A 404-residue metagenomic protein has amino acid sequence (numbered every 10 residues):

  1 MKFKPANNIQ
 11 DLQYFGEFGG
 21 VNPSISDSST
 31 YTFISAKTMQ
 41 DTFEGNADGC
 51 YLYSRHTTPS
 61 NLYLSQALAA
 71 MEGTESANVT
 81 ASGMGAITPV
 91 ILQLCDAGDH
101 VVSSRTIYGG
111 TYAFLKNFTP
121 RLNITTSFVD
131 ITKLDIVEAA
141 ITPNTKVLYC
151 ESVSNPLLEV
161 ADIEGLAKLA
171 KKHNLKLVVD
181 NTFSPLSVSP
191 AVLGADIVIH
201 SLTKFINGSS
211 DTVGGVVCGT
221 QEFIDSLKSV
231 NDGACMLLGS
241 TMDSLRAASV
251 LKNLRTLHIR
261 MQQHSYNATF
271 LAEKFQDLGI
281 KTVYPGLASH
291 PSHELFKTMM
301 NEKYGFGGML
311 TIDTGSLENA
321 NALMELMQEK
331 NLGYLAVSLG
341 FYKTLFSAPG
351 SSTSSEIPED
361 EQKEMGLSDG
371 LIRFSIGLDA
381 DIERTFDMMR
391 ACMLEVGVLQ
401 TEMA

Functional and structural regions predicted by a protein language model:
M1-T58, Q66, I372: N-terminal "arm"/small-domain region of PLP-dependent enzymes with the aminotransferase-like
A6-Y14, S76-V283, K297, M403-A404: Conserved PLP-enzyme active-site core in the AAT-like
S35-G85, G110, F114-N117: Conserved N-terminal alpha-helix of the aminotransferase class I/II PLP-enzyme fold
Q40-A47, E325-M327, M389-A391: Short Gly/aromatic-enriched secondary-structure transition segments
D48, T212, G305-M309, D369-R373: Short, solvent-exposed beta-strand edge segments and adjacent coil->beta transition regions
K116, T125, K146, L317-E318 (+2 more regions): PLP-dependent enzyme catalytic core of the Aspartate aminotransferase-like
V250-I259, G307-G315, R373-G377: Short, well-ordered beta-strand elements within core beta-sheets of diverse protein domains
T269-K330, Y334-K343, I357-K363, E402-A404: Conserved small-domain helix->loop->beta segment predominantly found in fold-type I
